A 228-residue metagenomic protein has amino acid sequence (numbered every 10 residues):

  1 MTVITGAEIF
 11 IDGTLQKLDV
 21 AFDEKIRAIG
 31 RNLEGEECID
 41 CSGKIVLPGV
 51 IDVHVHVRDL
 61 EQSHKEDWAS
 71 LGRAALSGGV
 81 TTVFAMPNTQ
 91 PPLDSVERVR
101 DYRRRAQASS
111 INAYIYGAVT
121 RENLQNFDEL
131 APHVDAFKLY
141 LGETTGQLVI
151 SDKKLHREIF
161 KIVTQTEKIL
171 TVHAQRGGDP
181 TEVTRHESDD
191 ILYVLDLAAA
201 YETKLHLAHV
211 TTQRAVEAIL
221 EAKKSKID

Functional and structural regions predicted by a protein language model:
M1-G49: Histidine-rich, glycine-flanked metal-binding segment
A7, E24, A75, G79 (+2 more regions): Residue-level signal for inorganic ion chemistry
K44-A108: Metal-associated gating/positioning segment near the N- to mid-region
G49-V55, V83-A85, A113-G117, D135-L139 (+2 more regions): Hydrophobic faces of well-ordered beta-strands that scaffold small-molecule active sites in alpha/beta enzyme cores
H64-G72, T120-L130: Short, acidic/polar
N88-P92, G117-R121, E143: Acidic, glycine-rich active-site loops and adjacent beta-strand->loop/helix elements that engage anionic groups
R104-A118: A glycine-rich helix N-cap at a beta->alpha junction
Q125-L139, G146-D228: Histidine/acidic residue-rich metal-binding segments in metalloenzymes
